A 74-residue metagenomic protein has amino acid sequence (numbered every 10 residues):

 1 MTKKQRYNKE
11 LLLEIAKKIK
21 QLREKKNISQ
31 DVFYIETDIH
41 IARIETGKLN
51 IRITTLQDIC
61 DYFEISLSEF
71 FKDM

Functional and structural regions predicted by a protein language model:
M1-K25: A short, Lys/Arg-rich alpha-helix, primarily the initiator
I19, Q30, I53-L56: Helix-turn-helix DNA-binding elements, focusing on the entry/boundary residues of the two helices that contact DNA
R23, Y34, C60: The alpha-helix within a helix-turn-helix
K26-R43: Short alpha-helical DNA-recognition segment
D38, L56, E64: ATP/adenylate-binding site constellation spanning eukaryotic-like Ser/Thr protein kinases, ABC-transporter
I39, R43-T46, T54, K72: Base-recognition residues in the alpha-helical recognition helix of bacterial helix-turn-helix
K48-D61: Short, basic-rich loop-to-helix N-cap that marks the start of a DNA-contacting helix
E64-M74: Short C-terminal boundary/hinge segments that cap the last helix of small helical domains
